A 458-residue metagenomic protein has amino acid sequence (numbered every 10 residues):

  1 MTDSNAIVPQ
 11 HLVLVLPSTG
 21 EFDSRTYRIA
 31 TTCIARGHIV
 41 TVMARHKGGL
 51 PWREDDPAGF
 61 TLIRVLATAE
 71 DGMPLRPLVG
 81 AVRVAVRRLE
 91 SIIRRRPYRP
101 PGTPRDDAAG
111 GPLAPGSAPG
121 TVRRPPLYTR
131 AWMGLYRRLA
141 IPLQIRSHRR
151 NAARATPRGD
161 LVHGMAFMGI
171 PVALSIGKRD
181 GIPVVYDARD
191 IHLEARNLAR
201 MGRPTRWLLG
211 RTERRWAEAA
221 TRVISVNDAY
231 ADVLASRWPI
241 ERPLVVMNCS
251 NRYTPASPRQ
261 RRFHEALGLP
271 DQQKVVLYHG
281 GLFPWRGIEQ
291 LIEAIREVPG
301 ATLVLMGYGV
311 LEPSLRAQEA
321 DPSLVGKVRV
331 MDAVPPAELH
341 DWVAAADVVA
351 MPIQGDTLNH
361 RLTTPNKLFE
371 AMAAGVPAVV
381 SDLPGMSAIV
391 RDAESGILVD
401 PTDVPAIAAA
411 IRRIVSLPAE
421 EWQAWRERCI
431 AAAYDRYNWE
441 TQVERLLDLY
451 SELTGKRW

Functional and structural regions predicted by a protein language model:
I29-T31, R36, L135-T156, P171 (+5 more regions): Membrane-proximal helix-turn-helix segments that form the acceptor-binding/catalytic region of lipid-linked
G72-M73, N197, A235, C249-A266 (+3 more regions): Acidic anion/phosphate-binding donor-loop and adjacent secondary structure in glycosyltransferase catalytic cores
G177-D180, E218, A231-R252: Helix-loop-beta element that forms the nucleotide-linked donor phosphate-binding surface in glycosyltransferases
I224, R262, P270-R296, V304 (+1 more regions): Conserved donor-binding/catalytic core segment of Leloir-type glycosyltransferases
E265, E420-R436, D448: A short, well-ordered alpha-helix in the C-terminal region of glycosyltransferases
P313-D341: Nucleotide-activated donor-binding/catalytic signature segment of Leloir-type glycosyltransferases, i.e., the conserved
V349-M351, E370-V380: Short hydrophobic beta-strand element within catalytic cores of glycosyltransferases and related nucleotide-activated
D392-A393, I397-V404, R413-A419: Conserved acidic donor-binding segment of nucleotide-sugar-dependent glycosyltransferases
